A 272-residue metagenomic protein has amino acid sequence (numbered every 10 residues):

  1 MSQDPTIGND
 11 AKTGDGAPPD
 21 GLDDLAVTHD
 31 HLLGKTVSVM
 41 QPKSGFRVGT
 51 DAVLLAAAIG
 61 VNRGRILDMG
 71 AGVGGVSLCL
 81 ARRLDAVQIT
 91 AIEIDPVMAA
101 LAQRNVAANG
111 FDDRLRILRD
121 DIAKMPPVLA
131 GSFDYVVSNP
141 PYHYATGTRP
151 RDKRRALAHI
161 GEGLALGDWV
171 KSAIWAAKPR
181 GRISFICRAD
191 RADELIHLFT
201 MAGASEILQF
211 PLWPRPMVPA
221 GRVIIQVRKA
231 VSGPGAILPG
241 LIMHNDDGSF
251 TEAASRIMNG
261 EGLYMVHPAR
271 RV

Functional and structural regions predicted by a protein language model:
M1-V27: N-terminal auxiliary segments of SAM/dcSAM-dependent transferases
D20-V61: Class I SAM-dependent transferase core
M40, R116-L118, I207-F210: General small-molecule cofactor/ligand-binding pocket signal
L55, N139, W169, V227: Residue-level signal for inorganic ion chemistry
A57-P150: Conserved SAM/SAH cofactor-binding pocket of Class I
P140-D168: Mobile active-site "lid"/loop adjacent to the S-adenosyl-L-methionine
G163-A220: Conserved Class I SAM-dependent methyltransferase catalytic core
P219-V272: SAM/dcSAM-binding transferase cores
